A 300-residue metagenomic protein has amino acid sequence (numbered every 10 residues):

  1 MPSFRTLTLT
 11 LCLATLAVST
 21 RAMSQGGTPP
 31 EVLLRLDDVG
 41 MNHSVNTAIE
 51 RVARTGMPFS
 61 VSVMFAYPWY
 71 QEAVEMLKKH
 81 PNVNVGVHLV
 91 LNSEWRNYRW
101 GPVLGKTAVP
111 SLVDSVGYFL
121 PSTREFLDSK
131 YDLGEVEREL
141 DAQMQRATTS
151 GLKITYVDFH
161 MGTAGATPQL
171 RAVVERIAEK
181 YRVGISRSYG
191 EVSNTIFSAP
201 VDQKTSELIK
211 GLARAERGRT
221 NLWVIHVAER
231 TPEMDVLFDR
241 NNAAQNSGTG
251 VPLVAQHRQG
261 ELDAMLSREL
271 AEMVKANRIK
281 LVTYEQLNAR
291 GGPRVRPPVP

Functional and structural regions predicted by a protein language model:
M1-L9: Bacterial N-terminal signal peptides that target proteins for export
T8-S19: Bacterial N-terminal signal peptides
G27-R96: Active-site beta->alpha N-cap acidic-glycine motif
D38, V85, V157, W223 (+1 more regions): Conserved, mostly hydrophobic/aromatic
I49-T55, E72-N84, G101-D114, T148-T149 (+1 more regions): Acidic (Asp/Glu)-rich catalytic clusters
W100-L127, F238-L253: Active-site gating loops and adjacent loop-to-helix segments of metal-dependent hydrolytic enzymes
K130-K210, R214-E216: Catalytic domains of cell-wall/extracellular-matrix polysaccharide-remodeling enzymes, centered on de-N-acetylation
I185-S188, A244-P300: C-terminal domain-boundary segment and adjacent tail
